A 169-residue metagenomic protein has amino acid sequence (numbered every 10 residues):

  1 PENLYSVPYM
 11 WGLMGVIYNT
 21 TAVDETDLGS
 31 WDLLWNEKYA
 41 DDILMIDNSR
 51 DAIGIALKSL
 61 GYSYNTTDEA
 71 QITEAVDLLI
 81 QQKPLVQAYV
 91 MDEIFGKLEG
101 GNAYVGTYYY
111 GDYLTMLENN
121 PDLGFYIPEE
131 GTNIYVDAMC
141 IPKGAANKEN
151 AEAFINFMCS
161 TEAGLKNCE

Functional and structural regions predicted by a protein language model:
P1-L85, V90-E99: Extracytoplasmic ligand-binding site segments that recognize negatively charged/polar headgroups
G15-A22, K58-S59, V136-E149, F157 (+1 more regions): A bilobed periplasmic-binding-protein/Venus flytrap-type ligand-binding module shared by bacterial periplasmic
W31, I94-F95, Y113, A151 (+1 more regions): Short, hydrophobic alpha-helical packing/hinge segments within bilobed ligand-binding/sensory domains
L44-M45, S160-E169: Bilobed periplasmic-binding protein-like "clamshell/Venus-flytrap" ligand-binding domains
T73-Q81, N119-K143: Periplasmic-binding protein-like
N102: Conserved functional loop/turn residues at catalytic and ligand-binding sites
V105-D122: A ligand-binding cleft/hinge motif common to bilobed small-molecule-binding domains
F154: Substrate/cofactor-recognition hotspot
